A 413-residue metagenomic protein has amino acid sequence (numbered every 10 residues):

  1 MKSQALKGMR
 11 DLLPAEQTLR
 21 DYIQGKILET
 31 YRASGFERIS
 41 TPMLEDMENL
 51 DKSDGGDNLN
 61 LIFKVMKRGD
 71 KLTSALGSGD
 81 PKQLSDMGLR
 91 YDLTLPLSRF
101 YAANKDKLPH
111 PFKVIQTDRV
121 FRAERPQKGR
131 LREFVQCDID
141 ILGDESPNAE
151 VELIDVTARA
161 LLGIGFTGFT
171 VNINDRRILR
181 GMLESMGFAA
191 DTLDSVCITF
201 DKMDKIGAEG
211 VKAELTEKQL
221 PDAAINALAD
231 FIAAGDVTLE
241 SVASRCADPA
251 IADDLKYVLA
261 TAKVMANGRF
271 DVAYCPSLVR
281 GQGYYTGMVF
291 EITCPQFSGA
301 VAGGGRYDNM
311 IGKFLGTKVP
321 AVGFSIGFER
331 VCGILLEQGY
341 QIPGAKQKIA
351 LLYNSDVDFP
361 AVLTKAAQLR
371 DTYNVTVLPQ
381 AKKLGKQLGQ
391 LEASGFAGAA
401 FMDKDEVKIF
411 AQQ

Functional and structural regions predicted by a protein language model:
M1-L13, L193-S241: N-terminal targeting/leader regions
M1-Y91, L95, A103, V151-D155 (+1 more regions): TRNA-binding/sensing appendages of the translation machinery
L19-F36, E45-D46, P81-L84, D92-D106 (+2 more regions): Positively charged, Gly/Ser-enriched RNA/tRNA-binding surfaces
T41-N60, I173-S185, L278-T286, K383-A393: Beta-rich nucleic-acid/ligand-interaction surfaces
D51-M66, A190-D194, I292-P295, F396-M402: Short, structured secondary-structure boundary patches
N58-S74, G187-V211: Acidic, His- and aromatic-enriched active-site or binding-groove loops in soluble protein domains that engage sugars
A158, R180-E184, C197, K212: Amphipathic alpha-helical segments within well-ordered protein domains
G168-R177, V196, V272-S277: Short, surface-exposed recognition loops or helix-turn segments adjacent to catalytic cores
